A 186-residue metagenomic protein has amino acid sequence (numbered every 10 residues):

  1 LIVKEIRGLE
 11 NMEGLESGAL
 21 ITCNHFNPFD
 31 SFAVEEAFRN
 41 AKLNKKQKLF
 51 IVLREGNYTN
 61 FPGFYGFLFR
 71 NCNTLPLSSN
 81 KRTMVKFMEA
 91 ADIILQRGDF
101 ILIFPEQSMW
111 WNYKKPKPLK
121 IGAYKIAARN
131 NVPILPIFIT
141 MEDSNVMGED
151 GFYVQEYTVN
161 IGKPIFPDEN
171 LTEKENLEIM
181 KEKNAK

Functional and structural regions predicted by a protein language model:
L1, R39, Y65-G66, A91 (+1 more regions): Short amphipathic alpha-helical segments and helix-helix/interface helices
L1-I2, L77-R82, N112-K114: Short, flexible loop segments at the rims of nucleotide/cofactor-binding pockets, characterized by
L1-S17: N-terminal signal-anchor transmembrane helix
V3, G18, K48, E156-T158: A residue-level signal for beta-strand positions that form part of recognition/binding surfaces within mature
I6-L9, P62, V85-M88: Structural motif corresponding to alpha-helix initiation and N-cap regions
E10, H25, N57, Q107 (+1 more regions): Short, flexible active-site-adjacent loop segments at beta-strand->alpha-helix junctions, enriched in small/polar
E13-K81: Catalytic core of membrane glycerolipid acyltransferases/transacylases, capturing the structured, soluble-facing
V85-K186: Non-catalytic C-terminal accessory region of glycerolipid acyltransferases and related lyso-lipid remodeling enzymes
